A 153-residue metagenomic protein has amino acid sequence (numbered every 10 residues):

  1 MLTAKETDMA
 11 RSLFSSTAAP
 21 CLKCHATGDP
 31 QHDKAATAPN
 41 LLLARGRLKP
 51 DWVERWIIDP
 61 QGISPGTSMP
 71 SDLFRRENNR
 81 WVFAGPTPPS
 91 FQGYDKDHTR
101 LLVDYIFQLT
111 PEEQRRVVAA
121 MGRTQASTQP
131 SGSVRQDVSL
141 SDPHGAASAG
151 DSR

Functional and structural regions predicted by a protein language model:
M1-S16, Q114-V118, P143-R153: Electrostatic cytochrome c docking/interface patches
M1-T3, L73-V134, L140: C-terminal capping alpha-helices of c-type cytochrome domains
A4-T7, S12-S15, L43-R47, S71-D72 (+2 more regions): Long, ordered, helix-rich scaffold segments
T7-L22, Q31-K34, P50, Q92-K96 (+1 more regions): Sequence context surrounding c-type heme c attachment/ligation sites in exported
A10, T17-G28, V53, M69 (+2 more regions): The canonical Cys-X-X-Cys-His
S15, G46, I58-G62, F74 (+1 more regions): Sec-exported extracytoplasmic/periplasmic mature domains
S15-A38, G62-P65, P111-R116, S148: Periplasmic/extracellular electron-transfer cofactor-ligation site, primarily the c-type cytochrome heme-c attachment
L22, A26-W56, S68-V82: Gly/Gly-Pro-rich "capping" loops immediately C-terminal to redox-active cysteine motifs in periplasmic/lumenal
